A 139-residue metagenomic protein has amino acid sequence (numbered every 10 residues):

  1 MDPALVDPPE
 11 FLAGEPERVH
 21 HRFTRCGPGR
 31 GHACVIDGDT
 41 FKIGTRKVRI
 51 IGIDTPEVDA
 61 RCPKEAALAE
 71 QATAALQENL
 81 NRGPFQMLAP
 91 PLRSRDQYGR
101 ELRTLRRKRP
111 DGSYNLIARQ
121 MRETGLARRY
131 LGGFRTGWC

Functional and structural regions predicted by a protein language model:
M1-C139: Small beta-barrel nucleic-acid-binding modules, primarily SNase/OB-fold domains and secondarily Tudor-like barrels
